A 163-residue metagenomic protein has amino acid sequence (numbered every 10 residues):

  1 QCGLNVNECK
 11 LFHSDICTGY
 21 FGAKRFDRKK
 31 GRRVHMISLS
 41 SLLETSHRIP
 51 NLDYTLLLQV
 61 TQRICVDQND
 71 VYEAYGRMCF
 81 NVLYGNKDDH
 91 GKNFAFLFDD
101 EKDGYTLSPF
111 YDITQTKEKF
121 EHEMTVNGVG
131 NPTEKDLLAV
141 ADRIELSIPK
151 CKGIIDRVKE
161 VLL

Functional and structural regions predicted by a protein language model:
Q1-G91, A95-L163: Anionic ligand-binding catalytic core segments
